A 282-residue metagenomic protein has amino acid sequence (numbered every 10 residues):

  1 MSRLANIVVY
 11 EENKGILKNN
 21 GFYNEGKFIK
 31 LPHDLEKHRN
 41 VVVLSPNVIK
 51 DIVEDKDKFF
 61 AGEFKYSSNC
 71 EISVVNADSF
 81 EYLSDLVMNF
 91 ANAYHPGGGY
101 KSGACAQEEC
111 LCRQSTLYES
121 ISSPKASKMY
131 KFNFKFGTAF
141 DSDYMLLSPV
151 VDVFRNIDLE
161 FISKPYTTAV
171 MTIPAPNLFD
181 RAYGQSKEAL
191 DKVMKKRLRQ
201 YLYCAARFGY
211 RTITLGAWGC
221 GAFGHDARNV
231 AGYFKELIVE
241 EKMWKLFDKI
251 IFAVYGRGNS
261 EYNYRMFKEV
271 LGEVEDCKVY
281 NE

Functional and structural regions predicted by a protein language model:
M1-I213, A217-E282: Macrodomain-like recognition of ADP-ribose-binding/processing modules
